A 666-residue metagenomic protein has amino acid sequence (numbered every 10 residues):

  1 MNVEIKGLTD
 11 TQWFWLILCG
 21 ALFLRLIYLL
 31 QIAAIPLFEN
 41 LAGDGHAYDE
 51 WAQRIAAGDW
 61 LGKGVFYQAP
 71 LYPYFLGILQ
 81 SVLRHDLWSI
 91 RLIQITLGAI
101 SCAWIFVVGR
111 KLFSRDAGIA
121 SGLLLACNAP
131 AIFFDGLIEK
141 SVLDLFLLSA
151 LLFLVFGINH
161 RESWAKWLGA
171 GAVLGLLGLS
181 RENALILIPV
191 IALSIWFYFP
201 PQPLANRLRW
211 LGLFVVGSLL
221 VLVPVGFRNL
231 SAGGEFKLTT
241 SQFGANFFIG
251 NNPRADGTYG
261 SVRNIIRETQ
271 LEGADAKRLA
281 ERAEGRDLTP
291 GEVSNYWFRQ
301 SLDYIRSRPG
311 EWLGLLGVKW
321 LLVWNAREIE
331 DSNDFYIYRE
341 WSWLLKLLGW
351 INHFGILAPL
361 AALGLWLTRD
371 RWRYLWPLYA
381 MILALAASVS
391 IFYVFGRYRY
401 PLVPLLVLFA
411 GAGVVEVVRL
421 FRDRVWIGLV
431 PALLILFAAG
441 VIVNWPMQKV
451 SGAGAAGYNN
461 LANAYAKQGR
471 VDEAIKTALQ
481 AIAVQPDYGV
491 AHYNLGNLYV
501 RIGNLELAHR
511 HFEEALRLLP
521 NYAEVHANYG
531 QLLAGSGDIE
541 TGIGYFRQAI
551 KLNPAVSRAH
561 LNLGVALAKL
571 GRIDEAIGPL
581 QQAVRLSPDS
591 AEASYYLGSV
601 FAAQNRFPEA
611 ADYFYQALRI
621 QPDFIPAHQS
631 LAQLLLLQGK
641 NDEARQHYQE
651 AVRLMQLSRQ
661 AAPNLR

Functional and structural regions predicted by a protein language model:
W15, Y67-G77, V82-A103, I119-G122 (+5 more regions): Loop-to-helix entry region of an early transmembrane alpha helix in multi-pass inner-membrane enzymes
A21-L22, G77, V108, S121-G122 (+7 more regions): Membrane-interface alpha helices of multi-pass inner-membrane proteins
A34-E50, G62-I78, R84-W88, F236-T240 (+5 more regions): Extracytoplasmic catalytic/substrate-binding loops of multi-pass membrane glycan-assembly enzymes
N40-G43, Y67, L71-Y72, S89-I100 (+4 more regions): Multi-pass, polyprenyl lipid-linked donor-dependent membrane glycosyltransferases
S89, Y304, E311-L378: Membrane-interface anchor segments at the N-terminal boundary of transmembrane helices in multi-pass membrane enzymes
R115, L151-G169, I195-Q202: Membrane-interface transmembrane helices that cradle and orient dolichyl/undecaprenyl
L238-L322: Membrane-proximal stem/loop segments at transmembrane-domain junctions that anchor or position
A456-K467, V490-V500, E524-G535, R558-K569 (+2 more regions): Conserved alpha-helical positions within TPR/SEL1-like repeat arrays
